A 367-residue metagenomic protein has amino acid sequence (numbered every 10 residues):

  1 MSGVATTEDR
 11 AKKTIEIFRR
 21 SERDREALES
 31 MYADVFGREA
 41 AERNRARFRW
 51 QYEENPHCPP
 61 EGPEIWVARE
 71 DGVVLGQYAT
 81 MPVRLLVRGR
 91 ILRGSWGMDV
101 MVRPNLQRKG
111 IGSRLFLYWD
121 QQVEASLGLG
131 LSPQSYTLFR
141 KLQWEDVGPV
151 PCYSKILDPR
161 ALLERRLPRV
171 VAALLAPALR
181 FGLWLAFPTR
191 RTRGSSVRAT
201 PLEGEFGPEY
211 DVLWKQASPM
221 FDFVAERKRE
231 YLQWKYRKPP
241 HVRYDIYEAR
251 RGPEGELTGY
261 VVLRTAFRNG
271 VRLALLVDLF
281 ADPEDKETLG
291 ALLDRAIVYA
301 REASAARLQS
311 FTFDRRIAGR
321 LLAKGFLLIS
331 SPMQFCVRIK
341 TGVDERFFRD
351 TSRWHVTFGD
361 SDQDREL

Functional and structural regions predicted by a protein language model:
S2-R23, G182-G207: Conserved N-terminal entry element of GNAT/NAT acetyltransferase domains
S2-T6, K12, S126-W184, K235-K238 (+2 more regions): Active-site/acyl-donor-binding loops of N-acyltransferases
I15-V100, T200-A281: A conserved beta-strand-loop-helix scaffold within acyl/acetyltransferase catalytic domains
F18, N105, A125, L129 (+1 more regions): Short, charged/polar micro-motifs that form catalytic or ligand-binding hotspots
R23-D24, G110, S304: Short helix-adjacent coil turns
R38, A46, N55-M81, L86-R88 (+3 more regions): Core nucleotidyl-transferase/polymerase catalytic module
M98-Q121, K286-V298: Conserved acetyl-CoA-binding loop-helix of GNAT-fold acetyltransferases
